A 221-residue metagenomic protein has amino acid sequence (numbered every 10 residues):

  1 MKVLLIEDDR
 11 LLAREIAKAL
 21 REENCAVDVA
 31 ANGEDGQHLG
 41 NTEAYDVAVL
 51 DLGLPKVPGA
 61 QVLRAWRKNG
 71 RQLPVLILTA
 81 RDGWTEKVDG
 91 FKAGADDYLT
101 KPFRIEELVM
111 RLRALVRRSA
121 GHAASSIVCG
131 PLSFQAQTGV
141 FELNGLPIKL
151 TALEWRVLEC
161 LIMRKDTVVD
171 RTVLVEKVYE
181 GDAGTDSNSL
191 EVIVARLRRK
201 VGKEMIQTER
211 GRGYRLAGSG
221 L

Functional and structural regions predicted by a protein language model:
M1-H122: N-terminal/domain-start alpha-helical segments
K2, R199-K200, G218-L221: Intrinsically disordered, low-complexity protein-interaction/activation regions
D35, G211-R215: Glycine-rich nucleotide-binding loop
S119-T138: CheY-like receiver
F134-A136, L143, L216-G218: Conserved hydrophobic "DFG−1" position in protein kinase catalytic cores
V140-M205, R210-R212: Positively charged, aromatic-enriched patches within helix-turn-helix-type DNA-binding elements, predominantly
